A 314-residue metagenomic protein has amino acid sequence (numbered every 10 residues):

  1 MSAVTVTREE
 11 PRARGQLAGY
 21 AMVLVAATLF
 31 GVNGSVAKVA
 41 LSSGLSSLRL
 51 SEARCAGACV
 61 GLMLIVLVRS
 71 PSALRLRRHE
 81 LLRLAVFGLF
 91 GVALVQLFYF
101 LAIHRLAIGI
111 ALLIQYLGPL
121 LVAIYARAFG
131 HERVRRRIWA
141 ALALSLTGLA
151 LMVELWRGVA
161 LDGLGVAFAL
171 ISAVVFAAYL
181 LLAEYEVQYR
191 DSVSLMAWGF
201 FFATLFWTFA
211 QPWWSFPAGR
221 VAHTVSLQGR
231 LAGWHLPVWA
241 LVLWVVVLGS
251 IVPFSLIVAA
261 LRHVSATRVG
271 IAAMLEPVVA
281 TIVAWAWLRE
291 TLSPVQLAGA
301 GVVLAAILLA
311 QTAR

Functional and structural regions predicted by a protein language model:
S2, A21, S42-L94, L121-Y125 (+3 more regions): Transmembrane alpha-helices of multi-pass small-molecule transport proteins
S2-A53, G158-Y185, F206-F209: Glycine-/small-residue-enriched transmembrane alpha-helix faces in small-molecule transporters and effluxers
S2-R12, C55, E154-L155, V238-A240 (+2 more regions): C-terminal-most transmembrane helix of multi-pass membrane proteins
R14-G19, G44-E52, L76-L82, E154-V175 (+2 more regions): Juxtamembrane helix-entry segments on the extracytoplasmic side of multipass membrane proteins
L29, G34, M63-A111, Q115 (+2 more regions): Specific transmembrane alpha-helical segments of multi-pass solute transporters/efflux pumps, especially DMT/EamA
A40, L50, R54, A102 (+9 more regions): Hydrophobic/aromatic residues within transmembrane alpha-helices of multi-pass small-molecule transporters
E52-A53, Q96, I110-L117, L182-L205 (+2 more regions): Helix-helix packing/entry segments at the starts of transmembrane helices
L62, Y125, V134-L155, A173 (+1 more regions): Hydrophobic transmembrane alpha-helices of multi-pass small-molecule transport proteins
